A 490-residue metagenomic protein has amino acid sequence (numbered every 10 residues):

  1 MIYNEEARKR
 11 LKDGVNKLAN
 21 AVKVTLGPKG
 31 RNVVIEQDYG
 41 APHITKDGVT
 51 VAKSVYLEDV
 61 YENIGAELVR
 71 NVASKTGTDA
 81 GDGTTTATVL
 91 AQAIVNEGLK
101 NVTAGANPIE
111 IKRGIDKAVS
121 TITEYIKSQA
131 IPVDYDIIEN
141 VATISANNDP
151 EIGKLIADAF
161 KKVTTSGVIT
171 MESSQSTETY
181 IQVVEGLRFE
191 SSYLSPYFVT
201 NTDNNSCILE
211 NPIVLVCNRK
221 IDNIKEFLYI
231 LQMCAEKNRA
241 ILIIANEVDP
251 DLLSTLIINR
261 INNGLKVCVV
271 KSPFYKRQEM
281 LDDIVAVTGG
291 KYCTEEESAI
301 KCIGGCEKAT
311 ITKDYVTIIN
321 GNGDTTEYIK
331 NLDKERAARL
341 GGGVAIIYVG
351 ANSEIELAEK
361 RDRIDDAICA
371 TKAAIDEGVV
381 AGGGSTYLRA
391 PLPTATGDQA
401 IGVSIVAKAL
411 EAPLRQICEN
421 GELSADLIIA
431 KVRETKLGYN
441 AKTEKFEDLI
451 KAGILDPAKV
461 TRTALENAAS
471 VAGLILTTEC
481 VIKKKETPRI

Functional and structural regions predicted by a protein language model:
M1-Y39: N-terminal, positively charged regions that mediate nucleic acid binding
Y3, K9-L11, Y56-N63, I261 (+2 more regions): Extended, low-charge hydrophobic alpha-helical regions
L11, G27, G81, G105 (+8 more regions): Residue-level signature of catalytic and energy-coupling elements of molecular machines, predominantly ATP/GTP-dependent
V22-N32, S74-A91, N148-S173, D376-A390 (+1 more regions): Conserved phosphate/anionic-ligand binding catalytic regions in large, soluble enzymes, centered on
A41-G77, L194-S206, N211, C217-Y229: Glycine-rich oxoanion-binding loops at beta->alpha junctions
P42, V89-N96, S120-T123, K127 (+3 more regions): Core structural elements
N101-A142, I208-N211, V216-C217, I300-N320 (+2 more regions): A structural-propensity feature for long, helix-poor, extended segments
T123-E377, A381, V481-I490: Long, structured protein-protein interaction/assembly regions in large complexes
